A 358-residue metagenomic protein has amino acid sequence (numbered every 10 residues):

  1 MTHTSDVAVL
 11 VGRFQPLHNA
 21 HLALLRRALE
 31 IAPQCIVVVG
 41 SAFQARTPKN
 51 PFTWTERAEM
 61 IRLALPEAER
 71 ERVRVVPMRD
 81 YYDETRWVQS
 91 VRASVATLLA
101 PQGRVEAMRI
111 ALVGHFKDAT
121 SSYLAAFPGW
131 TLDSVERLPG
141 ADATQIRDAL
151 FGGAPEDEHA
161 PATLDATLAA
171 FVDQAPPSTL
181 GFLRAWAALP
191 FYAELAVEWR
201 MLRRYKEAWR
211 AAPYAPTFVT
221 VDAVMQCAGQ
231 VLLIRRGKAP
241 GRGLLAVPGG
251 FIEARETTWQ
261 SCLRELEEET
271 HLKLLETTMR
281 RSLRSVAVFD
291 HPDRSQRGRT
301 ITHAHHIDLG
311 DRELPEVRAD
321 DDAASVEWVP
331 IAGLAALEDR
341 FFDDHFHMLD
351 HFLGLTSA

Functional and structural regions predicted by a protein language model:
T2-R46: N-terminal catalytic cores of NTP/NDP-binding nucleotidyl/phosphoryl-transfer enzymes
L10, V37-V39, G114, M225 (+1 more regions): Structural beta-sheet core signal
Q34-D133, P139: N-terminal Rossmann-like or analogous alpha/beta NTP/dinucleotide-binding catalytic cores that position adenine
I61, F127, F251-M348, S357: Unchanged
S94-P101, A149-G181: A polyampholytic, Gly/Pro-enriched intrinsically disordered region
G129-P155: Short, flexible loop segments at boundaries between secondary-structure elements
D173, P177-D222: Acidic, metal-coordinating catalytic segment for phosphate/diphosphate chemistry, firing primarily on the Nudix
L202-V247, L274: N-terminal strand-loop-strand
